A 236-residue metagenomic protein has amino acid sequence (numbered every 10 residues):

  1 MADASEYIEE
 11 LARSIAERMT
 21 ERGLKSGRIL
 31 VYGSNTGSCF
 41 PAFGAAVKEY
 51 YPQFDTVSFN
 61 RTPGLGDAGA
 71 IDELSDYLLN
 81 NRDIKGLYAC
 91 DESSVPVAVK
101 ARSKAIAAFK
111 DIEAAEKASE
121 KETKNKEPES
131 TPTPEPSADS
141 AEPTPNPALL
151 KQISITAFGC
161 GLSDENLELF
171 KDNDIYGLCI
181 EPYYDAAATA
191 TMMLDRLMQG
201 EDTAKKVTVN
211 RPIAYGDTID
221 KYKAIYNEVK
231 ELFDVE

Functional and structural regions predicted by a protein language model:
M1, G27-G33, F59, K85-A89 (+2 more regions): Structural recognition of the beta-strand scaffold that forms the well-ordered cores of secreted hydrolase catalytic
M1-R28, P41-A42, G69-I71, L162-N166 (+1 more regions): Hydrophobic alpha-helical segments within soluble ligand-binding/sensing domains
A16-L24, K48, P52, S75-D83 (+4 more regions): Sec-exported extracytoplasmic/periplasmic mature domains
R28-V31, Y50-A68: Short beta-strand elements in bilobed, periplasmic/extracellular small-molecule ligand-binding domains
G33-T36, D91-S94, G161-D164, R211-T218: Glycine-rich beta-alpha junction loops
G37-A45: Secondary-structure junction motif
Y50-Y51, P182-E236: Hinge/cleft segment of the Venus flytrap/periplasmic-binding protein
P63-L169: Hydrophobic alpha-helical
